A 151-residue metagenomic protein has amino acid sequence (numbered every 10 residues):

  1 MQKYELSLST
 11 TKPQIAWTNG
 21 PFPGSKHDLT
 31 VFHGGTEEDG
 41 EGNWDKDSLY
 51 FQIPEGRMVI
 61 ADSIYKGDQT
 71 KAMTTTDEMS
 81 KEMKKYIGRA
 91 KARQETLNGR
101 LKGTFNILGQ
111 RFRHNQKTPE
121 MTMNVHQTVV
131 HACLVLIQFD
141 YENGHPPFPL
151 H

Functional and structural regions predicted by a protein language model:
M1-H151: Short, well-ordered secondary-structure "scaffold" segments embedded in the functional core of diverse domains
